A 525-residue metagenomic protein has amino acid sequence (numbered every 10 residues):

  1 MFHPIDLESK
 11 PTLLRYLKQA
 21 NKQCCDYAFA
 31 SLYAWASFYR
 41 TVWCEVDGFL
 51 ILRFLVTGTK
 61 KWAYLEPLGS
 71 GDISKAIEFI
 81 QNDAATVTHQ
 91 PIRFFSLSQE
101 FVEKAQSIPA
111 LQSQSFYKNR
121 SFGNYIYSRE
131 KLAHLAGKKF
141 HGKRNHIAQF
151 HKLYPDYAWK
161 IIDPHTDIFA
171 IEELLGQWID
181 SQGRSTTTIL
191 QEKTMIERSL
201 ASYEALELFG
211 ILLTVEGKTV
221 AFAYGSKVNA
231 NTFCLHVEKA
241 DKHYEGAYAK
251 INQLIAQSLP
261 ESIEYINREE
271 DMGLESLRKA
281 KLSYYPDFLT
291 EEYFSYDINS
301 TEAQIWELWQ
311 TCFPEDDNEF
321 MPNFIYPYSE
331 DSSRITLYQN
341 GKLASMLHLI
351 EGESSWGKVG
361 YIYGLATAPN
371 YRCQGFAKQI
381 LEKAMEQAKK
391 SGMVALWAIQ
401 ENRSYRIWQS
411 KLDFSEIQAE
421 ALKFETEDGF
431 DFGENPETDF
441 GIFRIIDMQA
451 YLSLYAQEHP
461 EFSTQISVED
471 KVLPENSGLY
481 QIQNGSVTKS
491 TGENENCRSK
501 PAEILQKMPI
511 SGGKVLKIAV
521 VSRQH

Functional and structural regions predicted by a protein language model:
M1-D26, A133-M195, Y296-E351, G357-Y361 (+3 more regions): Short amphipathic alpha-helix that is part of the acyltransferase structural core
A28-E100, T214-K242, W306-Q374, A419 (+3 more regions): Conserved donor-binding loop and adjoining core beta-sheet/short helix segment in diverse acyl/aminoacyl transferases
G69-D156, K160-D163, I266, M385-E437 (+1 more regions): Acyl-donor-binding surface of acyltransferase catalytic domains
Q114-L135, E261, Y265-N299, R406-H525: Active-site/acyl-donor-binding loops of N-acyltransferases
H151, L200-A205, L212-E216, G225-S226 (+1 more regions): Short, conserved, surface-exposed binding loops centered on an aromatic residue
P164, I189-F209, E216, A221: Hydrophobic, aromatic-lined core segments that form the binding pocket/scaffold for planar heteroaromatic ligands
E207-F209, D331-S333, S477: Short loop/turn microsegments at loop-to-beta-strand junctions
L208-S295, L337, L343-I350, S354-S410: Aromatic (often tryptophan-rich) hydrophobic motifs at membrane interfaces
